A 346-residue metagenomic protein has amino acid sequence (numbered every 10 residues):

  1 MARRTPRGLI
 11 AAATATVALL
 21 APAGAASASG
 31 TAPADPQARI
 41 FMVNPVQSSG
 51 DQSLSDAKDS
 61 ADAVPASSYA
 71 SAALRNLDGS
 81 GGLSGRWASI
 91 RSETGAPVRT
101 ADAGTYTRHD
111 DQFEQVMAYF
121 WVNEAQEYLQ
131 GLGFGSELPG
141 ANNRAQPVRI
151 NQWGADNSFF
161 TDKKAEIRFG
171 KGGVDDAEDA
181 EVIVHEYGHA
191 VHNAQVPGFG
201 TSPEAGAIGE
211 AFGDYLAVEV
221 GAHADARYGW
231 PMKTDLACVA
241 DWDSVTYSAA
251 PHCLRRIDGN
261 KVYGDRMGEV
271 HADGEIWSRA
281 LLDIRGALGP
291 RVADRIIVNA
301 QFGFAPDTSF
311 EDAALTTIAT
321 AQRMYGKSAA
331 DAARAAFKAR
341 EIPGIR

Functional and structural regions predicted by a protein language model:
A2-V17, A21-I183, A190-R346: Zymogen propeptides/activation segments of proteases
